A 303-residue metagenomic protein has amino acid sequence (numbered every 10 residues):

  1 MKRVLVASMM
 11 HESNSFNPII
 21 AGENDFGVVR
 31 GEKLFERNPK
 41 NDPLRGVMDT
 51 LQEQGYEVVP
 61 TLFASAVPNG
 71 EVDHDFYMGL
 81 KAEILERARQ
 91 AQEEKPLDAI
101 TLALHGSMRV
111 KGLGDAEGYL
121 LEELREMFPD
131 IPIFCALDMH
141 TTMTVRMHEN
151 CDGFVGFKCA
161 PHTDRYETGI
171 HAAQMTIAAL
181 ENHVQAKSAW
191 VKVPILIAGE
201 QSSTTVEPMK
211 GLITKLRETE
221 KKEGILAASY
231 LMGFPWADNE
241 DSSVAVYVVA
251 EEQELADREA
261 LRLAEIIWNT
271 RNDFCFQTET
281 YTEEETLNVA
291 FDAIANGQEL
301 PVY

Functional and structural regions predicted by a protein language model:
M1, Q52-Y56, P60, E86-I100 (+1 more regions): Glycine-rich phosphate/diphosphate-binding loops that line cofactor/substrate pockets in enzymes
M1-T50: N-terminal amphipathic/basic leader segments beginning at the initiator methionine
V4, E200-Y303: Hard-cation-handling environments
L5, M10-E12, F26, V72-K81 (+2 more regions): Active-site histidine-anchored catalytic micro-motif
F26-V28, P60-E71, A103-H105, I266-N272: Gly-rich Lys/Arg/Thr-decorated short loops/hinges at beta-loop-alpha junctions or inter-strand turns that position
M48-R89: Low-complexity, highly charged intrinsically disordered N-terminal segments that act as targeting/localization
Q52-Y56, R89-E93, E126-P129, G156-C159 (+5 more regions): Generic secondary-structure signature for well-ordered alpha-helical cores
G169-A173, I177-E220: Conserved anion/nucleotide-ligand pocket segment
